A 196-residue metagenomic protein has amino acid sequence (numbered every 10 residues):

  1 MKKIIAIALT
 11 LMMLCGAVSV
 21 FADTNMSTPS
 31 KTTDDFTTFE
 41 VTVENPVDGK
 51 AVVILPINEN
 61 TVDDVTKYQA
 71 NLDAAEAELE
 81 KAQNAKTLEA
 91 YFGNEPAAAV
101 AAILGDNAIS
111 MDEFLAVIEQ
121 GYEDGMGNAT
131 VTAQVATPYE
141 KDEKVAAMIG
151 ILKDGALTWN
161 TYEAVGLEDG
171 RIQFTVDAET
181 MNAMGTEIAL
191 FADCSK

Functional and structural regions predicted by a protein language model:
K2-K3, G16-A108, Y122-K144, C194-K196: Feature for mature exported/ectodomain regions
K2-T10: Sec-dependent signal peptide recognition, specifically the positively charged N-region followed immediately by
L9-A17: Hydrophobic core
A108-F114: Solvent-exposed, flexible loop/coil segments flanking beta-strands in beta-rich domains
L115-D124, D177: Beta-strand-rich interaction surfaces with strong enrichment in secreted/lumenal proteins
G125-S195: Proteolytic-maturation and junctional protease-sensitive modules
